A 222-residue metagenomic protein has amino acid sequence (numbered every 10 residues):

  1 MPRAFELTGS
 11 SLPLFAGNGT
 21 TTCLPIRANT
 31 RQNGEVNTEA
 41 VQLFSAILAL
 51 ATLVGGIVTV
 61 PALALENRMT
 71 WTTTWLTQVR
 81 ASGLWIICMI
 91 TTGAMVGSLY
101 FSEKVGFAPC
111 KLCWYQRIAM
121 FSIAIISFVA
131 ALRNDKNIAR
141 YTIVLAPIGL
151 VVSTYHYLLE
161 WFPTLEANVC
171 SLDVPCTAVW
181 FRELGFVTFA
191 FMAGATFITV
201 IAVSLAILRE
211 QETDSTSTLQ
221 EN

Functional and structural regions predicted by a protein language model:
M1-L12: Extreme N-terminal basic, low-complexity initiation segments that serve as generic localization/processing leaders
N18-K111, M120-I123, S127, A131-N222: Secretory/periplasmic and organellar redox-cofactor proteins
